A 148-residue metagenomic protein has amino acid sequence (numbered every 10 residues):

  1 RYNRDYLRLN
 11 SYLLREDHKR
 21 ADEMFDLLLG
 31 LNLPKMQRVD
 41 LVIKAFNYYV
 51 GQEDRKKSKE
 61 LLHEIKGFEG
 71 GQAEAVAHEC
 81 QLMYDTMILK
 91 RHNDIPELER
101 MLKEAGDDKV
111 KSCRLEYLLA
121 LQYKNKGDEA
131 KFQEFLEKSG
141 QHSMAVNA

Functional and structural regions predicted by a protein language model:
R1-R38, L61: N-terminal topogenic membrane-targeting module
R1-Y6, P34-I43, G70-Q81, D108-E116 (+1 more regions): Generic helix N-cap/helix-start motif at coil->alpha-helix transitions
R8, A45, L102, L119-A120 (+1 more regions): Heptad-repeat amphipathic alpha-helical coiled-coil interaction surface used for oligomerization/assembly
S11-L14, N47-Y48, Y84-I88, Q122: Residue-level signature for tetratricopeptide repeat
H18-G30, D54-E69, R91-G106, D128-G140: Alpha-helical repeat scaffolds
R38-R55, K59: A membrane-cytosol interface segment of integral membrane proteins
E74-K90, P96-L98: Soluble extracytoplasmic domains of inner/organellar membrane proteins
Y117, L121, K126-A148: Long, hydrophobic alpha-helical segments that serve as membrane-spanning/inserting helices
